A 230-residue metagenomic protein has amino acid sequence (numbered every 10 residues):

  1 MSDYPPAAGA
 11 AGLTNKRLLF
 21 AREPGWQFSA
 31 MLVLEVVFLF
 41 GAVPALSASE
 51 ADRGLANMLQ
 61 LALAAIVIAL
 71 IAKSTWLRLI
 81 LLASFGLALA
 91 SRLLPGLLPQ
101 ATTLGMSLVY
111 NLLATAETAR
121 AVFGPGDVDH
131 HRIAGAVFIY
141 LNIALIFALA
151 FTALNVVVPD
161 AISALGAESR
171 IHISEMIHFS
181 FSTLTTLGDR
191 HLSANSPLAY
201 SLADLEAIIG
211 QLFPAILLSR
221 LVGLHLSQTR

Functional and structural regions predicted by a protein language model:
M1-R22: Short, Lys/Arg-rich, polar N-terminal cytosolic tail immediately upstream of the first transmembrane signal-anchor
N15-L32, K73-W76: N-terminal membrane topogenic signal
E23-L39, L81-G86: Alpha-helical transmembrane segments
F40-G54, V67-K73, L94-L97: Short, hydrophobic transmembrane alpha-helix segments
P44-R53, M58, F147-H178: Outer-pore turret/helix-boundary of cation channels
T75-G86, T102-V109, V128-I139: Cytoplasmic-side transmembrane-helix entry/capping segments in multi-pass membrane proteins
A114-D160: Pore-domain transmembrane helices of cation channels
R170-R230: Pore domain of cation channels
